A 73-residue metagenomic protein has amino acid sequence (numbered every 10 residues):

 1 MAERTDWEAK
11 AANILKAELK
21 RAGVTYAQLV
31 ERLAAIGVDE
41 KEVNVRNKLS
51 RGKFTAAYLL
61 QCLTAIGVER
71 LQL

Functional and structural regions predicted by a protein language model:
M1-T25, E31-R32: A short, Lys/Arg-rich alpha-helix, primarily the initiator
L19, Y26, C62-I66: Amphipathic alpha-helical interface segments used for dimerization/assembly
R32, I36, A65: Residues within the alpha-helical elements of helix-turn-helix
A35-K53: Recognition helix of helix-turn-helix/homeodomain-like DNA-binding domains that insert into the DNA major groove
T55-L73: DNA major-groove recognition helix of helix-turn-helix/homeodomain DNA-binding modules
